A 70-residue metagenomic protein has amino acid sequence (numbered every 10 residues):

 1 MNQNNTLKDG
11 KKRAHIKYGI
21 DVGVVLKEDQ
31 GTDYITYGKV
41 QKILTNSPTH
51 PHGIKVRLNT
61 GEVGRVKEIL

Functional and structural regions predicted by a protein language model:
N5-K12: Short alpha-helix capping/helix-loop boundary micro-motifs
A14-L26: Short coil-to-beta transition motif at edge beta-strands of beta-rich domains
L26-T32, N46, E62: Short, charged beta-turn/beta-strand-edge "cap" motif at the junction between a beta-strand and an adjacent loop
K39, K55-N59: Short, acidic/hydrophobic/Gly-rich beta-strand patch recurrent on exposed beta strands that often constitutes part
S47-K55: Short, solvent-exposed secondary-structure boundary/capping segments
